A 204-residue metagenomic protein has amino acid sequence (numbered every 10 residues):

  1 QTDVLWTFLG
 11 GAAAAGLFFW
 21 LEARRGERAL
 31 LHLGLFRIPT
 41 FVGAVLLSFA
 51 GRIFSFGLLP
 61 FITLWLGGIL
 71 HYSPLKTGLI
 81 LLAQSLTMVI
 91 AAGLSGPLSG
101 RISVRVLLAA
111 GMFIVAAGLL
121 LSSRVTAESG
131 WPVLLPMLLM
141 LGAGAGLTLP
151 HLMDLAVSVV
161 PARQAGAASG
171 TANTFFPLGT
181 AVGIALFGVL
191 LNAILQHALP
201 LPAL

Functional and structural regions predicted by a protein language model:
T2-G10, A14, R28-L199: 12-transmembrane solute porter fold
G16-F19: Alpha-helical transmembrane segments
L21-E27: Membrane-interface capping segments at transmembrane-helix boundaries
P202-L204: Transmembrane-helix exit segments and adjacent C-terminal regions of multi-pass membrane proteins
